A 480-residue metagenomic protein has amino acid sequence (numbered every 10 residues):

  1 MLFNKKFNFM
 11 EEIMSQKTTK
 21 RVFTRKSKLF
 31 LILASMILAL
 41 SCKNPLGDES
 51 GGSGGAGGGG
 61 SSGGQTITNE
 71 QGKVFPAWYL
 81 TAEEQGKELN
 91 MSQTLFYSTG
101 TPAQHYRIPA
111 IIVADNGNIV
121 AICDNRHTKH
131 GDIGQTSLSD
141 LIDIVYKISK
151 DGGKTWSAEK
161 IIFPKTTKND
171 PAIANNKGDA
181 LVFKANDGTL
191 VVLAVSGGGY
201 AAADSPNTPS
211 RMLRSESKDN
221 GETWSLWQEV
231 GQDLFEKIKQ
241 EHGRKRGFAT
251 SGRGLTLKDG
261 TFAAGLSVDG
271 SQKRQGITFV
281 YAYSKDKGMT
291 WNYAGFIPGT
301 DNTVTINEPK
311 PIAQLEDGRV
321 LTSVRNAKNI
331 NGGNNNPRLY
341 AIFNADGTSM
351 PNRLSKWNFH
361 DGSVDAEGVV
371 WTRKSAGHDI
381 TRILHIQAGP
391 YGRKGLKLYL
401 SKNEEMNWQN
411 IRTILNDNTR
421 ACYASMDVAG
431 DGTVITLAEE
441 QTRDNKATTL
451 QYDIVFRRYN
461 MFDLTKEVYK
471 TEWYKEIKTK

Functional and structural regions predicted by a protein language model:
M1-I13: Short, Lys/Arg-enriched N-terminal segments with co-localized hydrophobic residues within the first ~10-30 amino acids
N4, T19-K20, T24-S27, C42 (+4 more regions): Short, intrinsically disordered low-complexity segments
M10-T18, R25, L29-Y79: Bacterial Sec-dependent N-terminal signal peptides
G64-K480: Asp-box/BNR beta-propeller blade signature and adjacent active/binding-site loops in extracellular glycan-interacting
